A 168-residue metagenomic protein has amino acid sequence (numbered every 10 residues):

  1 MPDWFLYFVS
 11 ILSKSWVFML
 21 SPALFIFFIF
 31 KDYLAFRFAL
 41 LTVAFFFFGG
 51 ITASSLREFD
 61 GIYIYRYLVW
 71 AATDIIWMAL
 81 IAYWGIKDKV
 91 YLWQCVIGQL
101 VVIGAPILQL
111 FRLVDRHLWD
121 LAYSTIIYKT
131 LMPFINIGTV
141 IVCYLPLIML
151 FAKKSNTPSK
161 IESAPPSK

Functional and structural regions predicted by a protein language model:
M1-S21, K129-N136: Hydrophobic transmembrane alpha-helical segments in integral membrane proteins
W4-S13, L34-F38, Y65-R66: Short, amphipathic, aromatic/basic-enriched membrane-interface segments that mark the entry/exit of transmembrane
W16-L24, D74-Y83, I135-L150: Hydrophobic cores of alpha-helical transmembrane segments in multi-pass inner/ER membrane proteins, independent
K31-V43, Y91-L100: Membrane-interfacial loop-to-transmembrane alpha-helix junctions, especially the N-terminal start
R37-E58: A generic, lipid-embedded transmembrane alpha helix
I51-D60, Y83, L110-L121: Juxtamembrane "helix-exit" motif on the non-cytosolic side of transmembrane helices
E58-V90: Alpha-helical transmembrane-segment detector that highlights a single hydrophobic TM helix and its immediate
V102-K168: C-terminal membrane-adjacent module
